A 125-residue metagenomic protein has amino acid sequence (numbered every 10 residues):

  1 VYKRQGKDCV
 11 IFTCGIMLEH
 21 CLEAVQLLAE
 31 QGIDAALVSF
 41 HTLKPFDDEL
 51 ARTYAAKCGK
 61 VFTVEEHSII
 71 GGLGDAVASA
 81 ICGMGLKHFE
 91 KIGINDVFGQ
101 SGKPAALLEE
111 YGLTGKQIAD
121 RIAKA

Functional and structural regions predicted by a protein language model:
K3-A125: Thiamine diphosphate
